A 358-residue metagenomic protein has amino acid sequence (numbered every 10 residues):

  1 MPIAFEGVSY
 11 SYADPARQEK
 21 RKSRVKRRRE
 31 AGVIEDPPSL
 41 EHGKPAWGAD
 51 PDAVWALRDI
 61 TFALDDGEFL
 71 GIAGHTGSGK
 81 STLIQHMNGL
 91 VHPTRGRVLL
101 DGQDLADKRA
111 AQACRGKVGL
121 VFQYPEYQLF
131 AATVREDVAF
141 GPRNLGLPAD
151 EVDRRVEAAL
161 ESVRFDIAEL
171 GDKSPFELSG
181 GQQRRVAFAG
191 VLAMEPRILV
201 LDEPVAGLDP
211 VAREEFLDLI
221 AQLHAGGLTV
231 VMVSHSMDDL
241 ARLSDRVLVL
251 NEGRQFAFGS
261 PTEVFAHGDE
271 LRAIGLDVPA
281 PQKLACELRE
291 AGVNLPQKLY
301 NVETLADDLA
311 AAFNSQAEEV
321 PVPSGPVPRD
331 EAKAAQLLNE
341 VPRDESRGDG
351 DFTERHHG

Functional and structural regions predicted by a protein language model:
A73-H75: The feature captures the beta-strand-to-loop junction immediately N-terminal to the Walker
N88: Helix-to-loop junction immediately C-terminal to a conserved catalytic motif
R97-A113: ABC ATPase NBD Q-loop/coupling interface
S174-L178, Q182: Conserved ABC ATPase signature
E195: Conserved catalytic motifs of ABC-family nucleotide-binding domains
L199-D202: Catalytic Walker B motif of ABC-type/P-loop ATPase nucleotide-binding domains
